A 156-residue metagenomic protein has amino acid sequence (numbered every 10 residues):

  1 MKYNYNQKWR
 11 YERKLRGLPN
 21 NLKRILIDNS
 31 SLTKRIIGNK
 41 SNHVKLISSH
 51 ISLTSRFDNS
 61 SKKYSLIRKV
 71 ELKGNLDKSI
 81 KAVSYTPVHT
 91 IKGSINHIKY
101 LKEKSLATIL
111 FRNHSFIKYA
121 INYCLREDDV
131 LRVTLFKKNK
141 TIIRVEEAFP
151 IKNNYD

Functional and structural regions predicted by a protein language model:
M1-D156: Composition-driven recognition of glycine/serine/threonine/acidic- and proline-rich low-complexity segments and repeats
